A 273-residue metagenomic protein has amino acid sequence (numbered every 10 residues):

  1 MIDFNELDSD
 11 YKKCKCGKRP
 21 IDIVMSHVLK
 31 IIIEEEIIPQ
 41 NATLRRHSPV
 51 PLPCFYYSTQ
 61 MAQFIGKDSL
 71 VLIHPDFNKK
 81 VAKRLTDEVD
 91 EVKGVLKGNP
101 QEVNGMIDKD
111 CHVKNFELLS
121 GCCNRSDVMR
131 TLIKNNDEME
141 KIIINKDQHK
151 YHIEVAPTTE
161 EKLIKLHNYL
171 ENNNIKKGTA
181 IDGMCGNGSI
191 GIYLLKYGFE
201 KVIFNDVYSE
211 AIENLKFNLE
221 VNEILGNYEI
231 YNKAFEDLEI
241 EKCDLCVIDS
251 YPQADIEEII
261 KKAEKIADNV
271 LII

Functional and structural regions predicted by a protein language model:
M1-K80, T86-D87, V92-G94, D108-L119 (+10 more regions): Non-catalytic accessory regions of SAM-dependent methyltransferases
K67, V92, I175-K177, F199 (+2 more regions): A general structural motif
K79-T158: Non-catalytic substrate-recognition/targeting regions of SAM-dependent transferases
Q101, Y208, P252: Flexible, active-site-proximal loop/turn residues at the rims of small-molecule/cofactor binding pockets and catalytic
L163-K233: Conserved SAM/SAH cofactor-binding pocket of Class I
L194, A263-I266: Short, conserved loop/helix-junction motifs that constitute active-site signature segments in enzyme catalytic cores
Q253-A263: A short, conserved alpha-helix within the catalytic core of class I
A267-I273: Conserved beta-strand signature within the Rossmann-like core of class I S-adenosyl-L-methionine
